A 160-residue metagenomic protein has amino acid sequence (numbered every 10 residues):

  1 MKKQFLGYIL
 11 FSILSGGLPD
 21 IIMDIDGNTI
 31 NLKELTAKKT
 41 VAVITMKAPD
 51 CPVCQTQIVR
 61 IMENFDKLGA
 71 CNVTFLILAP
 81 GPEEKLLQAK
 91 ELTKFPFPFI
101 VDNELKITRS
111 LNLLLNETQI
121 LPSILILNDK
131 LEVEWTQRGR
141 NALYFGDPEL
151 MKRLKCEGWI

Functional and structural regions predicted by a protein language model:
Q4-S12: Sec-dependent N-terminal signal peptides
I21-V41: A short beta-strand-turn-helix
M23, P98-D102: Short acidic-hydrophobic, aromatic-tinged amphipathic segments that line or gate anion-handling sites
K33, L111, W135-Q137: Short hydrophobic alpha-helix segments
L35-I61: Short active-site neighborhood of thiol/selenol oxidoreductases, capturing the structured segment around
Q55-K94, L105-R109: Structural microenvironment flanking redox-active thiols in thiol-disulfide oxidoreductases
F95-F97, L113-L125: Structural micro-motif
L121-I160: Thiol-/selenol-based redox modules, centered on thioredoxin-like and closely related oxidoreductase domains
